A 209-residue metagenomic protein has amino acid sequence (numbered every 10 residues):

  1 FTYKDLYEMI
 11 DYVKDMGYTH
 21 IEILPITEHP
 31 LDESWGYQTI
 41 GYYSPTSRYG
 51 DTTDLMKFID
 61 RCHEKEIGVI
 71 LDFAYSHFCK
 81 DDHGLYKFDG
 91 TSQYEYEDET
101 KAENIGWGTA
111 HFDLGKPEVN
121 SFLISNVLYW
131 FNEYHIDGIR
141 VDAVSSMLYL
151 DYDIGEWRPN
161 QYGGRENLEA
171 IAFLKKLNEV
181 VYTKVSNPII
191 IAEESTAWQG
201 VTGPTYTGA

Functional and structural regions predicted by a protein language model:
F1-E166: Substrate-binding/active-site clefts of carbohydrate-active enzymes
H135-D137, Y152-A209: Conserved alpha/beta catalytic core and glycan-binding cleft of carbohydrate-active enzymes
